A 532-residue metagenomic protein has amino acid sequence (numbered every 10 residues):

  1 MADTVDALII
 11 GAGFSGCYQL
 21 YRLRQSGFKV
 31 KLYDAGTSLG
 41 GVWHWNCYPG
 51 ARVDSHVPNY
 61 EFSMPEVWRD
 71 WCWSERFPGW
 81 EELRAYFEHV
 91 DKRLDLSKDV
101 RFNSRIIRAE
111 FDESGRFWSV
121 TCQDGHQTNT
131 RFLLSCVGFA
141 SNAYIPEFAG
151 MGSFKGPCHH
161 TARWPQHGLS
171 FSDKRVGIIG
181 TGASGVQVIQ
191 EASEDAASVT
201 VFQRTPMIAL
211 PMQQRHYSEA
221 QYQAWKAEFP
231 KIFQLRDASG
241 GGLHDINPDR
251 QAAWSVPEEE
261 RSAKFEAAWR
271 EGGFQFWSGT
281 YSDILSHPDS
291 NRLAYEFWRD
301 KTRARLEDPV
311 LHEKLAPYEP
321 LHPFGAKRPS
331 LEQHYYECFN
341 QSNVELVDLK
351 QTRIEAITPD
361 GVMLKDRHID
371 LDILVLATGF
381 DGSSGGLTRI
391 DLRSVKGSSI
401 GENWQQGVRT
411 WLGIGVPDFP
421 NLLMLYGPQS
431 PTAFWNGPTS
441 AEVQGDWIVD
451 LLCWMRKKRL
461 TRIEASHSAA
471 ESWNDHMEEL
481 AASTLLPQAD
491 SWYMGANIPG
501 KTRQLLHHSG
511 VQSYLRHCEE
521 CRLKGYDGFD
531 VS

Functional and structural regions predicted by a protein language model:
A2-A7, A12-M151, H167-G168, T181 (+2 more regions): N-terminal FAD-binding dinucleotide-binding subdomain shared by FAD-dependent oxidases/monooxygenases
K155-C158: Active-site-adjacent "gating/activation" loops or surface patches in catalytic cores
T161-R163: Active-site glycine-rich loop that binds ribose-phosphate moieties when present
L169-F171, V176-I179: A conserved hydrophobic secondary-structure block that centers on an alpha-helix together with its immediately flanking
I189: Ligand/cofactor pocket segment of small-molecule handling proteins
